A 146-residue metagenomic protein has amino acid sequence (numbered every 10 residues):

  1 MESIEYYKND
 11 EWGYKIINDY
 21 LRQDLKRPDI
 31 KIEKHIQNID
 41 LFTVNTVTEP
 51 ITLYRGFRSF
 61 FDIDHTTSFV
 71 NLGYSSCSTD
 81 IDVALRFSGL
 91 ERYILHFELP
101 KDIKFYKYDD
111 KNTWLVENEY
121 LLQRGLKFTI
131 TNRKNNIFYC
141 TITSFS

Functional and structural regions predicted by a protein language model:
M1-S146: Mono-ADP-ribosyltransferase
